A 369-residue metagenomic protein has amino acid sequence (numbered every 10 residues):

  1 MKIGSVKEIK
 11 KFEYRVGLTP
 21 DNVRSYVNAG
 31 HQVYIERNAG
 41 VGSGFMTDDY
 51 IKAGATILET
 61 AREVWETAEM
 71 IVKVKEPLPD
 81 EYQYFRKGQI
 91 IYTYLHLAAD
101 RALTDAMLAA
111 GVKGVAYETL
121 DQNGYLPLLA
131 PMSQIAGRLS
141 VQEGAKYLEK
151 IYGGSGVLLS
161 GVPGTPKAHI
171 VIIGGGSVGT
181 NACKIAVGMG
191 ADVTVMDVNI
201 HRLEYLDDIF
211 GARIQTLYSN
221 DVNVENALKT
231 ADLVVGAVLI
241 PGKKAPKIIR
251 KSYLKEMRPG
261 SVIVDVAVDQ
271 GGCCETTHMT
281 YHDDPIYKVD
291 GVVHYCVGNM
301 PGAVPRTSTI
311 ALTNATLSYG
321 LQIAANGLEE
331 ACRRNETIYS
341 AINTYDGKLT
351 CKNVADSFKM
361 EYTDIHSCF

Functional and structural regions predicted by a protein language model:
K2, E8, P77-A168, V297-N299: Glycine/serine-rich phosphate-binding loop and adjoining beta1-alpha1 elements at the start of nucleotide-handling
K2-A110: An N-terminal-biased, well-structured beta-alpha scaffold segment characteristic of Rossmann-like dinucleotide-binding
V6-G42, I151-G236: Glycine-rich phosphate/diphosphate-binding loop of Rossmann-like nucleotide-binding domains
V23, T47, T104, V141 (+4 more regions): Generic hydrophobic/aromatic pocket-lining and core-packing "Φ" positions
E69, K75-E76, L95-H96, N220 (+3 more regions): Short glycine-/small-residue-rich Rossmann-like dinucleotide-binding loops
E118-L158, V268, C273-F369: Adenosine-phosphate binding glycine-rich loop
D208-D290: Rossmann-like adenosine-cofactor binding region
